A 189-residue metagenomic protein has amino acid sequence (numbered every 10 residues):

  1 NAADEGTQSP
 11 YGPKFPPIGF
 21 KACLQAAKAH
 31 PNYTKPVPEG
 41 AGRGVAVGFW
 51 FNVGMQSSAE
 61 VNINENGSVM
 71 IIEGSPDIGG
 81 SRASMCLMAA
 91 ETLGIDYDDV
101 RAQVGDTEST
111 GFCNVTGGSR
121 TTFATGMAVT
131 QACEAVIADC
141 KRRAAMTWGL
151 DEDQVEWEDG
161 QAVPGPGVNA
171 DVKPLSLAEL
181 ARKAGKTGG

Functional and structural regions predicted by a protein language model:
N1-L93, G105-G189: Cofactor-centric catalytic regions
D98-V104: Generic long, charged, amphipathic alpha-helical segments
